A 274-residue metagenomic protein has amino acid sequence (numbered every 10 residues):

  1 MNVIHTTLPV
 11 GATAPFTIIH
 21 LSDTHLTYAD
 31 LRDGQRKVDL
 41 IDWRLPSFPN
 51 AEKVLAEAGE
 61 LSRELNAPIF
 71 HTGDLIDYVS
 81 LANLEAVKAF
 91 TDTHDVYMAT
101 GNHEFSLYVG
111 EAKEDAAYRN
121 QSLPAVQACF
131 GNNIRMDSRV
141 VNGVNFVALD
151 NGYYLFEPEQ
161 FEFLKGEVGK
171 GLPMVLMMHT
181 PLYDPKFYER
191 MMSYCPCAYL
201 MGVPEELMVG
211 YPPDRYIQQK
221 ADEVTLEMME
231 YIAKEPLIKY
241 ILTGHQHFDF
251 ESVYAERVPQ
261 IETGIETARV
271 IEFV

Functional and structural regions predicted by a protein language model:
M1-A82: N-terminal active-site segment of His-dependent metallophosphoesterases
T6-V10, S80-V175, A198-G202, E251-F273: Extended active-site neighborhood of metal-dependent phosphoesterases/phosphodiesterases
T13-R36, F105-S106, M177-L200: Short, solvent-exposed beta-strand-terminating loops
I18-H20, F70, F146-A148, V175-M177 (+1 more regions): Structural motif
S22-K53, S106-F130, K186, I217: Acidic/histidine-rich helix-loop elements that form or flank divalent-metal/phosphate-binding sites at the catalytic
D23, G73-D74, G101-N102, H179 (+1 more regions): Active-site glycine-centered loops adjacent to acidic/histidine catalytic or metal-binding residues that shape
R44-F48, G73-D77, D150-L155, D214-Q219: The substrate-binding groove and active-site-proximal loops of carbohydrate-active enzymes, especially glycoside
E57-P68, Y154-V253: His/acidic metal-ligating clusters that form di-metal
